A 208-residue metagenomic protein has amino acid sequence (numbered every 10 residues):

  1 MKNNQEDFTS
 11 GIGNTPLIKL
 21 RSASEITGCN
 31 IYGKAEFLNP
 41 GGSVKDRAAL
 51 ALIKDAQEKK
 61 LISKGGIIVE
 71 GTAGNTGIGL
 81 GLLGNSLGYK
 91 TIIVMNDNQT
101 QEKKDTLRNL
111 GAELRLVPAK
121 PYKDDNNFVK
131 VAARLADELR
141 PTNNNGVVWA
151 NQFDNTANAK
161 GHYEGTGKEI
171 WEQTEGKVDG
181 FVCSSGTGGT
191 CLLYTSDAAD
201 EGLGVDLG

Functional and structural regions predicted by a protein language model:
M1-S196: PLP-dependent amino-acid enzyme catalytic core
Y194-L207: Single conserved hydrophobic/aromatic residue that forms the stacking wall/gate of nucleotide- or nucleobase-binding
